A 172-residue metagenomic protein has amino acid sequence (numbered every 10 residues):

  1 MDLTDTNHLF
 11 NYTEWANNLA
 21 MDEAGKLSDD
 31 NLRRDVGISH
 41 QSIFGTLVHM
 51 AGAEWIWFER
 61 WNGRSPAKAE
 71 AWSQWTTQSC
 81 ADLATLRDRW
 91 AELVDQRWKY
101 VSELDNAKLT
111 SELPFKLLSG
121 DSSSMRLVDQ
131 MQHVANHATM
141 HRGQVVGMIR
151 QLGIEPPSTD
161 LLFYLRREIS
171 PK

Functional and structural regions predicted by a protein language model:
M1: An N-terminal RHG(E/S)-centered segment typical of histidine phosphatases
N7-D22, K26-W75, L117-K172: Short, contiguous alpha-helical
P66-L109: Helix-adjacent hinge/juxtasegments
E92-Q132: A mid-sequence interfacial segment
